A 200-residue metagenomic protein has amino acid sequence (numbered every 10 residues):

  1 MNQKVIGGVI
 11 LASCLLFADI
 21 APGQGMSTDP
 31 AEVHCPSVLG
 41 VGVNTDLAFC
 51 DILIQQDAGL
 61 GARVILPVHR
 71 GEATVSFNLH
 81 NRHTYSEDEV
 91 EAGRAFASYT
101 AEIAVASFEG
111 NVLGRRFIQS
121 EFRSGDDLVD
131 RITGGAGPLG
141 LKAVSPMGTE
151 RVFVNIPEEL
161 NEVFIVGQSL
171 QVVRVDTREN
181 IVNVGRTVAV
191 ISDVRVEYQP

Functional and structural regions predicted by a protein language model:
A18-I20: N-terminal signal peptide c-region/cleavage motif recognized by signal peptidases
Q24-D57: N-terminal leader/pro-regions and domain N-caps
F49-L53, L113-P157, V172-R174: Extended, solvent-exposed segments with strong compositional bias
Q56-P67: Short beta-strands within extracellular/lumenal beta-sheet-rich domains
L66-E91: Contiguous beta-strand segments within globular domains
R70-F77, V154-V172: Noncatalytic modules at the cell exterior or secretory-pathway interfaces, chiefly beta-strand-rich lectin/adhesion
E89-A101: Short coil-to-beta strand junction motifs in C2/discoidin
A101-V105, L170-P200: Exposed low-complexity, polar/acidic, P/S/T/G-rich flexible segments that act as propeptides, protease-susceptible
